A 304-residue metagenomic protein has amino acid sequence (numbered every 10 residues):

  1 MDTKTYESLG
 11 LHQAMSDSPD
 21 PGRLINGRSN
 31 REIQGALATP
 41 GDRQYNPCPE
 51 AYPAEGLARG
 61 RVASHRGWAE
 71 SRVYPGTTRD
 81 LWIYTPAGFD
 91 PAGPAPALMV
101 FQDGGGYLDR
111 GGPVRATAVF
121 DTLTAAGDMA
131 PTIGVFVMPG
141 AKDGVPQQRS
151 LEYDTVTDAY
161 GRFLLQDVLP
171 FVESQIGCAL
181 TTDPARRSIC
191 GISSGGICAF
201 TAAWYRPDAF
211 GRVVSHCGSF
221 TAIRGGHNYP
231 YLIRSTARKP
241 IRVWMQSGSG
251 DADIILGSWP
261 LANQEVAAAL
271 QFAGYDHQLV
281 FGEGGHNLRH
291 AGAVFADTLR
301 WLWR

Functional and structural regions predicted by a protein language model:
D2-R304: Non-catalytic cap/lid and distal C-terminal segments of serine-dependent acyl enzymes
